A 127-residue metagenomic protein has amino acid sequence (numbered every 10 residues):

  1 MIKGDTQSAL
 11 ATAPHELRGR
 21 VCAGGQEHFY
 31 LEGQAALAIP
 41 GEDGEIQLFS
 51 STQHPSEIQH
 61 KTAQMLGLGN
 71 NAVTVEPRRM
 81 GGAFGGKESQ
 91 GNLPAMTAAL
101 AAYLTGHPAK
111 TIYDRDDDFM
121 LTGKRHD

Functional and structural regions predicted by a protein language model:
M1-D127: Structural alpha/beta core scaffold segments of enzyme domains
